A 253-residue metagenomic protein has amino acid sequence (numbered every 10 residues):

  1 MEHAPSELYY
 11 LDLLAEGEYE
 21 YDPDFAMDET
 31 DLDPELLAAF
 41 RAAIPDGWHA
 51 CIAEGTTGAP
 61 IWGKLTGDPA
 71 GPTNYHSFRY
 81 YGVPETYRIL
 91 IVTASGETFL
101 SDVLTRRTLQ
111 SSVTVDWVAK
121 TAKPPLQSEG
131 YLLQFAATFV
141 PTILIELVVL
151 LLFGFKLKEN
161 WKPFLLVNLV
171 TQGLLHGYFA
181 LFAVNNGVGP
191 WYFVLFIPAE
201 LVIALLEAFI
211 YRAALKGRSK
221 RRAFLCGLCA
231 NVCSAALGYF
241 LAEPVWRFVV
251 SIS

Functional and structural regions predicted by a protein language model:
E2-T114: Long, solvent-exposed extracytoplasmic domains/loops
G58, T86-R88, V92, A122-Q127 (+2 more regions): Iron-associated oxidoreductase/ferritin-like identity signal
D102-Q134: Short, aromatic-rich amphipathic segments at membrane interfaces that lie adjacent to a transmembrane helix or signal
S128-F139, I143, E159, P163: Mixed-charge (acidic/basic) macromolecular-recognition segments
V140-V148, L152, K156-E159, G173 (+1 more regions): Generic detector of multi-pass transmembrane helix bundles and their immediately adjacent loops in polytopic membrane
K162-V167, L228: Cytoplasmic-side transmembrane-helix entry/capping segments in multi-pass membrane proteins
V167-G173: Core segments of transmembrane alpha-helices that mediate helix-helix packing or line hydrophobic substrate/ligand
